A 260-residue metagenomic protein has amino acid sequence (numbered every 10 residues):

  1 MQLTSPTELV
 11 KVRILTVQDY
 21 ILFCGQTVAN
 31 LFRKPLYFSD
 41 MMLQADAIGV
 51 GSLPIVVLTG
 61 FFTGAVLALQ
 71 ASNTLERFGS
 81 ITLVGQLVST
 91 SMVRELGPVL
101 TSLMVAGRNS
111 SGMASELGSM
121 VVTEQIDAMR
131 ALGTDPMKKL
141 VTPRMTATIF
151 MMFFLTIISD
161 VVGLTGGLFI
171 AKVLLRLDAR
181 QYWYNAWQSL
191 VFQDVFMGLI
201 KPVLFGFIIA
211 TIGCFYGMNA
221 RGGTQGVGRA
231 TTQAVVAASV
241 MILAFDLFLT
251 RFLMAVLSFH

Functional and structural regions predicted by a protein language model:
M1-S39, Y216-R221: Short, membrane-interfacial amphipathic segments enriched in basic
R33-L58, S239: Membrane-interface helix starts
D46-L100, M104: Active-site cofactor/substrate anionic-group-binding motifs, chiefly glycine- and Lys/Arg-rich phosphate-binding loops
L53-A65, L69, I149, F153 (+8 more regions): Hydrophobic alpha-helical segments of membrane proteins
Q70-V93, V161-V203, T211-T231, L253-H260: Membrane-interfacial helix-loop-helix connectors in multipass membrane proteins
V84-D127, I212: Hydrophobic alpha-helical transmembrane segments of multi-pass membrane transport proteins
L117-T142, T224-V227: Short cytoplasmic-facing helical segments at TM-TM junctions of multi-pass membrane proteins
D135-T156, A230, A234: Start (N-cap) of specific transmembrane helices in multi-pass transporter permeases
